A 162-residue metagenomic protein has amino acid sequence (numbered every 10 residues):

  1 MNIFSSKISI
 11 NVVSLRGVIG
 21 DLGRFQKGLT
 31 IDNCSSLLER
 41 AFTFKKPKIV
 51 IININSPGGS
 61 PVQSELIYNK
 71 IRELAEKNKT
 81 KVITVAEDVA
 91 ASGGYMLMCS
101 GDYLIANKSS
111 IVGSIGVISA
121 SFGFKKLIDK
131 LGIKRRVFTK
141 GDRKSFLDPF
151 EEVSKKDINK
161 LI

Functional and structural regions predicted by a protein language model:
M1-T80, V89-I162: Small-residue-centered hinge/linker elements
